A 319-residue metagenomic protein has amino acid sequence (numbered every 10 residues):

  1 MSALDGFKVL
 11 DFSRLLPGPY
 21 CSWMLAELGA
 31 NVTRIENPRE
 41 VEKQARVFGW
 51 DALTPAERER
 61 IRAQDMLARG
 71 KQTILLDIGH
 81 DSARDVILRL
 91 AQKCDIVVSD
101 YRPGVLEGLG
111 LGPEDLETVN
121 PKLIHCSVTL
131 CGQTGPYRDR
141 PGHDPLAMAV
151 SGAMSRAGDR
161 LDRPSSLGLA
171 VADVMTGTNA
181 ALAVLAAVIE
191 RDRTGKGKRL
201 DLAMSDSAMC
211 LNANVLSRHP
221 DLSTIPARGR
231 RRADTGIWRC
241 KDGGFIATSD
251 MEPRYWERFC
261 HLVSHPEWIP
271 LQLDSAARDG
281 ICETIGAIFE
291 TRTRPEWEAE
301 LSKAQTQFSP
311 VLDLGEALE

Functional and structural regions predicted by a protein language model:
M1-R193, L222: N-terminal helix-loop segment corresponding to the beta1-alpha1 unit of nucleotide/adenylate-binding folds
A56, Q64, I225-R230, G236-I237: Short Gly/Pro-enriched turn/cap motifs at secondary-structure boundaries
Q72, K196, D242-F245: Short acidic/polar mixed-charge low-complexity motifs
I74, L200-L202, F308: Generic structural signal for residues in well-ordered beta-strands
D77, S99, L202, T248-S249: Active-site-adjacent beta-strand anchor residues
Q133, L161-A170, D192-D206, I225-R230 (+1 more regions): Conserved Rossmann-fold dehydrogenase catalytic segment
G177-K198, C210, N214-P220, C260-S264: Oxidoreductase and adenylate-handling cofactor-binding alpha/beta cores
A233-E316: Aromatic-enriched alpha-helical interface/lid elements that frame and gate functional surfaces
